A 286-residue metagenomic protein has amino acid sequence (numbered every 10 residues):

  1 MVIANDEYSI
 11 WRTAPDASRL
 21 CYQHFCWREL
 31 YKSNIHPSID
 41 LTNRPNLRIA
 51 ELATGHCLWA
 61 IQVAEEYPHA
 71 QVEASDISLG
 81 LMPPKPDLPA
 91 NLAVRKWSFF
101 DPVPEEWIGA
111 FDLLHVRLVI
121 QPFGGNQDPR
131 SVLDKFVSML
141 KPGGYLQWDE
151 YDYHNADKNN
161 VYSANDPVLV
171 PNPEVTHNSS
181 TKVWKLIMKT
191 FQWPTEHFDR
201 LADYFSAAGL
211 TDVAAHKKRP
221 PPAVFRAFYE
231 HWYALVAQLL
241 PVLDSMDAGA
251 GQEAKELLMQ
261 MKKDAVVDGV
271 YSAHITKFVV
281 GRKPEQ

Functional and structural regions predicted by a protein language model:
M1-N46: Class I SAM-dependent methyltransferase Rossmann-like catalytic core, especially the SAM/SAH-binding loop
E7-S9, E174-N178, K182, A214-H274: C-terminal helical/coil "lid" or tail adjacent to the Rossmann-like core of SAM-dependent
N46-E105, S131: Class I SAM-dependent methyltransferase SAM/SAH-binding core
V103-L114: A short acidic, Gly/Pro-enriched loop at the edge of an enzyme's catalytic core that lines a small-molecule cofactor
L113-I120, D149: Residues lining the SAM
R130-P142: A short glycine-rich, Lys/Arg-flanked "PGG" loop and its adjoining helix->strand segment in the class I
K141, Y145-Y233: Conserved catalytic/acceptor-binding region of the Class I
A208-T211, H274-Q286: Core SAM-dependent methyltransferase catalytic element
